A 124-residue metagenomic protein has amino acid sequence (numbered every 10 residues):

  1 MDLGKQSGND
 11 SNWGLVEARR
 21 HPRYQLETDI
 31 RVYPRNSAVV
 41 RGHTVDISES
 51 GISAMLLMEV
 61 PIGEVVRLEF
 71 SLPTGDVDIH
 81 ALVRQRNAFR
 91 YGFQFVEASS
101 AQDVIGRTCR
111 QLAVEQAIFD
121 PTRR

Functional and structural regions predicted by a protein language model:
M1-I47, G106-R124: N-terminal helix initiation/capping motif
H21, M55-V60: Short, surface-exposed secondary-structure edge patches
L26, V40, V66, V77-I79 (+1 more regions): Hydrophobic core residues within well-ordered beta-strands of beta-rich domains
T28-Y33, E64-D76: Short conserved beta-strand and strand-loop elements enriched in small hydrophobics with frequent Asp/Gly
V32-P34, D46, M58, V83-N87 (+1 more regions): A residue-level detector for short acidic-glycine micro-motifs
S37-V39, E49, P61, D76 (+1 more regions): A generic structural motif
I52-L56, F89-E97, I105: Short, solvent-exposed secondary-structure boundary/capping segments
T74-R84: Mid-chain, well-packed structural core segment of small domains
